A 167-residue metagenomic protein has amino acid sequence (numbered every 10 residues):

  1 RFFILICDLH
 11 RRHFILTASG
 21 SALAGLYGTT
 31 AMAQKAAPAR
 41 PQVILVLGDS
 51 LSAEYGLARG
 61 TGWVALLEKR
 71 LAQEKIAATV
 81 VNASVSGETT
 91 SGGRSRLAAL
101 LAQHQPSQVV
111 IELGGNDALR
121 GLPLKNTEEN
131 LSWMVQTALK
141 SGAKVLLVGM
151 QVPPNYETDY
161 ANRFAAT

Functional and structural regions predicted by a protein language model:
F2-A22: N-terminal secretory signal peptides and thylakoid transit peptides that target proteins across membranes
R12, M32-A33: Terminal low-complexity/intrinsically disordered segments and their adjoining alpha-helical capping regions in soluble
S21, D49, Y55-L57, V85-E88 (+3 more regions): Gly/Ser/Thr-rich helix-start
Q34-S86, R96-Q105: Serine-esterase "nucleophile elbow" of acetyl-processing enzymes
A72, I76, R94-T167: Alpha-helical cap/lid subdomain in secreted, periplasmic, or secretory-pathway luminal O-acyl-processing enzymes
S91: N-terminal helical cap/lid subdomain that shapes the substrate entry/recognition surface in HAD-like hydrolases
